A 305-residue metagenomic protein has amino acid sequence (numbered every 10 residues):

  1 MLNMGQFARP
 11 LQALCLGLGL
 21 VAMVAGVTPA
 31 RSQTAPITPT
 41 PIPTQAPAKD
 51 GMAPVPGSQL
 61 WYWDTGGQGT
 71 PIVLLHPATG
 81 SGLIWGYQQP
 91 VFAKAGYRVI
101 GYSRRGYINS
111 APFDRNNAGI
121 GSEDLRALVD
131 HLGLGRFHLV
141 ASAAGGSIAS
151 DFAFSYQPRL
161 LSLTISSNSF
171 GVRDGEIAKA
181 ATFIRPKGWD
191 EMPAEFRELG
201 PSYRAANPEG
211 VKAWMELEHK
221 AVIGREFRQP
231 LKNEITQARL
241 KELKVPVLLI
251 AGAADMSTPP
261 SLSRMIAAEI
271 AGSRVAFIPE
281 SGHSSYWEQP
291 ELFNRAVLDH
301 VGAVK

Functional and structural regions predicted by a protein language model:
S58-A111: Conserved HGGG/HGGXW glycine-rich cap/lid loop of the alpha/beta-hydrolase fold
Q89, K94, I100-A141: Active-site loop/oxyanion-hole signature of alpha/beta-hydrolase fold enzymes
S150-S155, L161-D190: Flexible "cap/lid" loop of the alpha/beta hydrolase fold
D174-G175, P186-E242: Conserved alpha/beta-hydrolase catalytic His-Asp/Glu region
L243, L249-A251: Short beta-strand/loop motif that positions the catalytic acidic residue of the alpha/beta-hydrolase fold
V245, P259-A268: Short alpha-helix in the alpha/beta-hydrolase fold that links the catalytic acid
A254-T258: Acidic catalytic loop of the alpha/beta-hydrolase fold
S273-K305: Catalytic active-site module of serine/aspartate enzymes centered on a nucleophile-bearing elbow/loop
